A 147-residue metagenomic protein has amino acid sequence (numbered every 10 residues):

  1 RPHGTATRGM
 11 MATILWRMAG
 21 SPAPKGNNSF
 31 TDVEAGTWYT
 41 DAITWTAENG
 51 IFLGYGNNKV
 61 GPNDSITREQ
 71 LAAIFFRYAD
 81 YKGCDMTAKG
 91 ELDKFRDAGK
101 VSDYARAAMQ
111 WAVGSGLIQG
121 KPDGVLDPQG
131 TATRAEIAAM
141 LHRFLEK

Functional and structural regions predicted by a protein language model:
R1-A42, E48-R106, Q119-T131, R143-K147: Feature responds to low-complexity, polar/acidic, surface-exposed segments characteristic of secreted/exported proteins
A47-E48, V113: Alpha-helix C-terminal capping/helix-coil junction sites
A108-A112: Extracellular C-type lectin-like domains
I137-A139: Short, structured beta-strand segments at or near domain termini in extracellular proteins/domains
